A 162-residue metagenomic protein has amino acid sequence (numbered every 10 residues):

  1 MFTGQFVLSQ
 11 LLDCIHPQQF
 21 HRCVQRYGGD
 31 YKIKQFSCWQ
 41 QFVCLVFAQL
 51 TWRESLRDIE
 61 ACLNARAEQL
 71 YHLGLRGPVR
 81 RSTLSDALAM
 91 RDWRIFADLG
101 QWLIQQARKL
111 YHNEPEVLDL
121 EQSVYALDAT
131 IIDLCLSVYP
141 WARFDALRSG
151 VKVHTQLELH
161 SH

Functional and structural regions predicted by a protein language model:
M1-H162: Conserved, well-structured functional cores that handle cations and Mg-NTP chemistry
